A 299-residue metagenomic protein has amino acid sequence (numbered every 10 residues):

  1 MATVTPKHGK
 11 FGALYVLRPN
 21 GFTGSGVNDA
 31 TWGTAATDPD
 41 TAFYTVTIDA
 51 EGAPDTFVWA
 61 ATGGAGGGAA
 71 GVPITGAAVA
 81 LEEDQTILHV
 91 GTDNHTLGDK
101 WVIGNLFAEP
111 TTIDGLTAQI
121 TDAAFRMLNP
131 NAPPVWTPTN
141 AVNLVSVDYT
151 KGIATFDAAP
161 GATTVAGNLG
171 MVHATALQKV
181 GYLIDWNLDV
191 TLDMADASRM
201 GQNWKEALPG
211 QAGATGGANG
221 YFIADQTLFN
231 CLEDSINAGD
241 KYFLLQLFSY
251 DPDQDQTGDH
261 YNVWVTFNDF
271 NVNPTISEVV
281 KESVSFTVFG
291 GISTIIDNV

Functional and structural regions predicted by a protein language model:
M1-R18, P110, N168-A224, H260-S285 (+1 more regions): Solvent-exposed edge beta-strands and adjacent loop segments that serve as assembly or binding interfaces
A2-A70, I74, N105-L144, T150-T163 (+1 more regions): Extended beta-strand solenoid/passenger and fiber regions
G33-T34, G91-T92, L144, N203-L208: Beta-strand-rich interaction surfaces with strong enrichment in secreted/lumenal proteins
E51-G52, G63-A65, D93, P160 (+2 more regions): Acidic glycine-/aspartate-rich tracts in secreted/extracellular proteins
A70, A77-E83, G91-L106, A123 (+2 more regions): Small/polar beta-strand repeat architecture
E206-Y250: Structured, beta-strand-rich domain cores that present glycine/charged loop surfaces used to bind extended ligands
F229-C231, I295-V299: Short, charged, solvent-exposed linker or helix-capping segments at domain edges/interfaces that act as flexible hinges
K241-N273: Acidic-leaning, charged glycine-interspersed low-complexity segments
